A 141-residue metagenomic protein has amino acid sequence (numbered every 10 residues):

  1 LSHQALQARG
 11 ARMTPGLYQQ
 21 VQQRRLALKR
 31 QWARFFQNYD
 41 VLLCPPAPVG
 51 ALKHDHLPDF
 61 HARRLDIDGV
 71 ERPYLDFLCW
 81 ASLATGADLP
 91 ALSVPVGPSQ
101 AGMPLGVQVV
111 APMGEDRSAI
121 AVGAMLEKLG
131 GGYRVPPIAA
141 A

Functional and structural regions predicted by a protein language model:
L1, L65-I67, E115: Short, structured coil/loop segments at alpha-helix boundaries
L1-A33, V49-L57, P95-M103: Short helix-loop capping/hinge segments that flank enzyme active sites or metal/cofactor-binding pockets
G10-M13, R25, R63-R64, L126 (+1 more regions): Alpha-helix boundary/capping residues
Q19-Q23, R30, P73-L75, C79-W80 (+1 more regions): Structural helix-boundary/capping segments
Q20, L52-L78: Short, surface-exposed loop/helix-turn segments at secondary-structure junctions that function as lids/hinges flanking
P46: Conserved NAD(P)H cofactor-binding loop of Rossmann-fold oxidoreductase domains
